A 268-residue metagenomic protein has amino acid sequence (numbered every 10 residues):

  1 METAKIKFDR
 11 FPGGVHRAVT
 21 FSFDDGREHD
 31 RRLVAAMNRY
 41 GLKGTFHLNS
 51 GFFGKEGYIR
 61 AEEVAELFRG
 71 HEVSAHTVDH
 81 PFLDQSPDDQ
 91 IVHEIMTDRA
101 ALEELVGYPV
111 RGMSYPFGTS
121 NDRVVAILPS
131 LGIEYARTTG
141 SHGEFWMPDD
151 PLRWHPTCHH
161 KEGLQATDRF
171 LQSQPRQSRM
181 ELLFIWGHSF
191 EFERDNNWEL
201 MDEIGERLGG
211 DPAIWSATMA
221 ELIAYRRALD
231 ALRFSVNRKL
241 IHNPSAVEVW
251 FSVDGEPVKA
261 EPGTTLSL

Functional and structural regions predicted by a protein language model:
M1-R31: Boundary/entry segment of secreted carbohydrate-active catalytic domains
E2-F11, R39, E103, Y135-E144 (+1 more regions): C-terminal domain-boundary segment and adjacent tail
T20-F23, S74, S216: Generic enzyme active-site microenvironment
E28-R32, N121-V124, V249-W250: Short, well-ordered alpha-helical microsegments
D30, I91, I95, T167 (+2 more regions): Aromatic/hydrophobic pocket-lining residues that form the small-molecule binding cavity in soluble enzyme cores
N38-E134, G140-C158, M180-S189: Metal-dependent polysaccharide deacetylase catalytic core of the NodB/CE4 family, i.e., the active-site-bearing domain
H155-A166, S235-I241: A polyampholytic, Gly/Pro-enriched intrinsically disordered region
Q165-R176: A short, acidic, amphipathic alpha-helical segment used as a generic capping/interface helix at domain edges
